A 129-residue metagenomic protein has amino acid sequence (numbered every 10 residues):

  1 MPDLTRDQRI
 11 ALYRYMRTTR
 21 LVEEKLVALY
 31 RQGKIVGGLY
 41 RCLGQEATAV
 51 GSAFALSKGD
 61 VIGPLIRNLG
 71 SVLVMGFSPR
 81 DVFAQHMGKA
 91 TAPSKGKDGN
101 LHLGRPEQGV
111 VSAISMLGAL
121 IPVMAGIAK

Functional and structural regions predicted by a protein language model:
M1-V36, K58: Cofactor-/ligand-binding subdomain signature composed of acidic, glycine-rich, tryptophan-containing flexible loops
E24-A28, K34-K129: Cofactor-binding active-site loop characterized by glycine-rich and histidine/acidic residues
